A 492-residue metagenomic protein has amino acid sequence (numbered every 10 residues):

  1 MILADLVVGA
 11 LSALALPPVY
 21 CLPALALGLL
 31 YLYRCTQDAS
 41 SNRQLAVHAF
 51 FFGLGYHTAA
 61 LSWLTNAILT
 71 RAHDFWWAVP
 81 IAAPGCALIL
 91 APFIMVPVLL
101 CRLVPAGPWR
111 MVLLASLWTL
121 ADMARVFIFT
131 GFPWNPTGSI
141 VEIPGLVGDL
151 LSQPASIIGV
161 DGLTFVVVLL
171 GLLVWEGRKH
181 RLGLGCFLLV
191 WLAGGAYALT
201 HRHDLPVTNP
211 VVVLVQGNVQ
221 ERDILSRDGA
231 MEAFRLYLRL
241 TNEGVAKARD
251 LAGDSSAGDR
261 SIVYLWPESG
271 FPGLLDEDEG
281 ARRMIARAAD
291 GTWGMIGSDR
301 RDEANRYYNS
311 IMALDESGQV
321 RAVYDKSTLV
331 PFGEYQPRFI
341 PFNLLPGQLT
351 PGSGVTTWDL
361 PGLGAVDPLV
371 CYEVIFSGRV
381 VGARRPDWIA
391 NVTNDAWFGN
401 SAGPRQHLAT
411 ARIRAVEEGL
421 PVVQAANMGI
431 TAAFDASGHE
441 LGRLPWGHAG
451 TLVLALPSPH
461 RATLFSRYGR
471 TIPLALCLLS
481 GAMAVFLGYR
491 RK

Functional and structural regions predicted by a protein language model:
M1-T200, N400-S401, A411-R414, A426-S437 (+2 more regions): Membrane-embedded alpha-helical bundles of multi-pass enzymes that act on lipidic or dolichyl-linked glycan substrates
T200-Y468, I472: Soluble catalytic domains of enzymes that build or remodel membrane lipids, polysaccharides, and related
